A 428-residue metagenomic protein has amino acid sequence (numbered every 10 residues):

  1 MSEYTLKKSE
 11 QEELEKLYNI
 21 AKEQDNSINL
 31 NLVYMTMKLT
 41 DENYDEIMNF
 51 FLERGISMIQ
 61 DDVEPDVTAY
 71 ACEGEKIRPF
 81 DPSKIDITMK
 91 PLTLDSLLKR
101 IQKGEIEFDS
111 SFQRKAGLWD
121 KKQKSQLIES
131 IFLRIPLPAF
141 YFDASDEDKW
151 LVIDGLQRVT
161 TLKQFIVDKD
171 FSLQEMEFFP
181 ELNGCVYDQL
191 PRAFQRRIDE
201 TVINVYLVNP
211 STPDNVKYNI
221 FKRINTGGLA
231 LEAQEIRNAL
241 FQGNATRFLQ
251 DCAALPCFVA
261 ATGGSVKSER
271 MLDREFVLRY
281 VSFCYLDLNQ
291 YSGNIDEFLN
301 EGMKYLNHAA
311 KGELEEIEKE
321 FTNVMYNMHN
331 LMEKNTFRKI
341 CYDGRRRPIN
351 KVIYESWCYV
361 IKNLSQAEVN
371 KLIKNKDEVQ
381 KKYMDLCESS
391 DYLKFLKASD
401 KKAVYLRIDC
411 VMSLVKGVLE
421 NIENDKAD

Functional and structural regions predicted by a protein language model:
M1-C72: Transcription initiation cofactors for RNA polymerase, centered on bacterial and plant organellar sigma factors
Y18, K163, L278-Y285, Y354-K362: Short, amphipathic alpha-helical segments that act as regulatory/interfacial helices in nucleotide-processing proteins
N29, K103-S110: A short, surface-exposed helix-loop junction/capping segment
V67-K99, D109-E301, I373, Q380-K381 (+2 more regions): Basic- and aromatic-enriched surface patches that contact anionic nucleotides/nucleic acids
T161, C252-F258, H308-Y326, D385-C410: Charged/polar, low-hydrophobicity segments characteristic of intrinsically disordered regions and flexible loops
I295-R346, I353: Small-residue-rich helix-loop
T336-E388: C-terminal hydrophobic structural anchor segments that stabilize assembly/packing rather than catalytic chemistry
S413-N421: Charge-dense, extended regions
